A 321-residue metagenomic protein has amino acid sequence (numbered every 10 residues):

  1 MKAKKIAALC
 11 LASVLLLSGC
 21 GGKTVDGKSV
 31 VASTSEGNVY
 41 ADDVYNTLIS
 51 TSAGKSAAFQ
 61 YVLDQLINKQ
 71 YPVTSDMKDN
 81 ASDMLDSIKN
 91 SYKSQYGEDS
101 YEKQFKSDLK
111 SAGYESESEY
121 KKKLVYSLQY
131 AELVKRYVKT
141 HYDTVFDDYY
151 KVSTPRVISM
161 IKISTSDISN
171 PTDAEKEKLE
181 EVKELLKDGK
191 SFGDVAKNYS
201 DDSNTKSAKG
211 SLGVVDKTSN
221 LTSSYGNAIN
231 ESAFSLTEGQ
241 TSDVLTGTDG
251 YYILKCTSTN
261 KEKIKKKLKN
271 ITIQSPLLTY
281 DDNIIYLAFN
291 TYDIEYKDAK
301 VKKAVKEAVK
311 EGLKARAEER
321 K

Functional and structural regions predicted by a protein language model:
M1-C10: Bacterial N-terminal signal peptides that target proteins for export
L15-G19: C-terminal motif of bacterial Sec signal peptides marking the signal peptidase cleavage site
G21-E119: N-terminal targeting/tethering segments
T24-G27, Y45-G54, A112-P171, K197 (+1 more regions): PPIase-associated folding chaperone regions across multiple families
T51-Q65, S75, D79-D83, D99 (+6 more regions): Soluble non-cytosolic domains of exported or imported proteins
M77-N80, F192-N198, S242-L245: Surface-exposed patches in mature extracellular/periplasmic domains of secreted proteins
K178-L185, S232: Solvent-exposed, amphipathic alpha-helical segments
V182-N227, S258: Peptidyl-prolyl cis-trans isomerase
